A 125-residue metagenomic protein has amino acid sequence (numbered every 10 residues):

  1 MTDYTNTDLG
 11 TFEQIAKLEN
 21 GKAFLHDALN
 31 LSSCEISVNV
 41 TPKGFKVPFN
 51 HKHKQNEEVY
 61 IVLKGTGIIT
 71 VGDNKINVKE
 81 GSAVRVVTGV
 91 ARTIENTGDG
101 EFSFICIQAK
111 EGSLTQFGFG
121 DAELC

Functional and structural regions predicted by a protein language model:
M1-S33, F119-C125: A short, N-terminal "cap"/entry segment at the start of jelly-roll beta-barrel domains of the cupin/DSBH fold
E19-F24, S37-H53: Conserved short histidine dyad/triad with adjacent acidic residue
H26-A28, P48-H53, E95-T97, Q116: Short histidine-centered beta-strand/loop micro-motifs that create catalytic or ligand/metal-coordination sites
S32, T70-N74: Short strand-coil-strand connectors
V40-T41, K52-I69, I107: Short, conserved beta-strand element in jelly-roll/cupin
D73-T88: Short acidic-glycine-tyrosine-enriched beta hairpin
T88-L114: Ligand-binding loop in jelly-roll beta-barrel domains
